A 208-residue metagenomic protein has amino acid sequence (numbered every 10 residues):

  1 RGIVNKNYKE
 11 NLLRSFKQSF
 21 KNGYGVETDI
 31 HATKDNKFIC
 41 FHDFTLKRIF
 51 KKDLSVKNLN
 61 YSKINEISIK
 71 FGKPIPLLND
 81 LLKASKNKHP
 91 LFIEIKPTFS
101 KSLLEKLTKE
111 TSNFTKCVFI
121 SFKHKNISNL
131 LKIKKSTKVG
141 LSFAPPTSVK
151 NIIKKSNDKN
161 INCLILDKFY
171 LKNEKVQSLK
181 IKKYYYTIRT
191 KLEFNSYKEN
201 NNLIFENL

Functional and structural regions predicted by a protein language model:
R1-L208: Phosphate-group recognition and catalysis centered on beta-loop-alpha active-site segments
